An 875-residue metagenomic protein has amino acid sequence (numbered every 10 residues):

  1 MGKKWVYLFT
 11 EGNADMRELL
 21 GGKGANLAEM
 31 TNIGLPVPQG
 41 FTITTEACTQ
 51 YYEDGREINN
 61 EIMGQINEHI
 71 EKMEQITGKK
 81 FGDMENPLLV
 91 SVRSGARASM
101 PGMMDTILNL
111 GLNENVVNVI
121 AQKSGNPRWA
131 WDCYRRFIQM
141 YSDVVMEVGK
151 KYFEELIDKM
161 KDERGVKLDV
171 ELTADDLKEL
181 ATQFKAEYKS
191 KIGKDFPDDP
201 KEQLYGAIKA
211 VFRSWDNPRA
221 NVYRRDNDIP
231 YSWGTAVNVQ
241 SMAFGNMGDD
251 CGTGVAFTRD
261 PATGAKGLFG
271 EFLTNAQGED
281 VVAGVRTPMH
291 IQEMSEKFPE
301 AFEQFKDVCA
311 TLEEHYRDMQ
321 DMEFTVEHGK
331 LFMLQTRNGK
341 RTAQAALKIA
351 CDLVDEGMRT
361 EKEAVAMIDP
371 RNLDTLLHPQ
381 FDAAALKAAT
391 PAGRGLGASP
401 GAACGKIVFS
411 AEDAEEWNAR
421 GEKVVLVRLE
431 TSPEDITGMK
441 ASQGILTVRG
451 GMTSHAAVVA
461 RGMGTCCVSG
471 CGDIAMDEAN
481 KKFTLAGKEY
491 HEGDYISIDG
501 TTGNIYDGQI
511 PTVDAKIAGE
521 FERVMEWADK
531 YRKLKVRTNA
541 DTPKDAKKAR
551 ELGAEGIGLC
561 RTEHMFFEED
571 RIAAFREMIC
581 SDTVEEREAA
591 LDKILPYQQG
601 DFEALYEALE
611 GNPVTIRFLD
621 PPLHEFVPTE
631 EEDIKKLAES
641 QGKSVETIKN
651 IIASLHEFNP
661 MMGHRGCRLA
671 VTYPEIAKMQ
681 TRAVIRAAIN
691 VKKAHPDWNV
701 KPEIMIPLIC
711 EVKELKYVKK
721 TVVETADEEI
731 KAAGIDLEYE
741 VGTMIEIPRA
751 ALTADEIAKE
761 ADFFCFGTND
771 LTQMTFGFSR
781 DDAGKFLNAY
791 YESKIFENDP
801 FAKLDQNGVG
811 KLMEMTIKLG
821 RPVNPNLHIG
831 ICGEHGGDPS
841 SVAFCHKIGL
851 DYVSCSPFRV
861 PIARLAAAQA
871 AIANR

Functional and structural regions predicted by a protein language model:
M1-A388, E416, E422-V425, S432-T437 (+11 more regions): Nucleotide/phosphate-binding sheet-loop regions of phosphoryl- and nucleotidyl-transfer enzymes
N13-M16, S399-A441, V809-P825: C-terminal accessory/binding modules appended to enzymatic or scaffolding proteins
F41, V448-G450, S469-G472, C560 (+2 more regions): Short beta->alpha connector loops at strand-helix junctions that form conserved, small/polar/Pro-enriched
N67-E68, R224-I229, V365-W417, E422-V424 (+5 more regions): Long, charged amphipathic helices and adjacent flexible linkers at domain junctions
R93, I517, W527-R875: Conserved alpha/beta-domain cores
N238, V408, V425-V427, L446 (+3 more regions): Structural motif
K330-F332, L429-K440, G444-L446, M452-V458 (+7 more regions): Glycine-rich phosphate/ribose-binding loops and adjacent secondary-structure elements that form binding surfaces
